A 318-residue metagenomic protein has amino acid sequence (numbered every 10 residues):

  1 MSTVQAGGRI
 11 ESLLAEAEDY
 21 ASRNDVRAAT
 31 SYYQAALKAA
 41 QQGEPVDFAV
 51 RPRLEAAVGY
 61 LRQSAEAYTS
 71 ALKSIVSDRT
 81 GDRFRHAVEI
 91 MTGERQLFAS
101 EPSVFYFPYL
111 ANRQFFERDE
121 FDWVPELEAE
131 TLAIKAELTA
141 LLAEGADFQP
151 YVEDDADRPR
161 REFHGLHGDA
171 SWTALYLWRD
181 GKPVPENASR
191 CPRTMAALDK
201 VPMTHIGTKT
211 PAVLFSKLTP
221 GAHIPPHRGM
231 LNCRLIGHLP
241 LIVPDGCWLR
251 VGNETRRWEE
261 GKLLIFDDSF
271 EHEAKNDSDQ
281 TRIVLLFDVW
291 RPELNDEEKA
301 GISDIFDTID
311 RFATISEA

Functional and structural regions predicted by a protein language model:
M1-I10: TPR-adjacent "capping" and linker segments in tetratricopeptide-repeat scaffold/adaptor proteins
E16-N24, A28-T30, Q34-L214, L218-R228 (+2 more regions): Fe(II)/2-oxoglutarate oxygenase catalytic core
P211, A222, C233-L235, F270: Short beta-strand or tight-loop elements that sit immediately N-terminal to catalytic metal-binding acidic residues
I224-H227, W248-L249, F266, H272-S278: Short beta-strand His + acidic residue motifs that chelate non-heme Fe in jelly-roll/DSBH and cupin folds
L235-P240, I265, Q280-D296: A short hydrophobic beta-strand segment most commonly corresponding to one strand of the jelly-roll/cupin
L241-E260: A short beta-strand-loop-beta hairpin characteristic of the jelly-roll/cupin
R257-E271: Conserved metal-binding segment of the jelly-roll/cupin
